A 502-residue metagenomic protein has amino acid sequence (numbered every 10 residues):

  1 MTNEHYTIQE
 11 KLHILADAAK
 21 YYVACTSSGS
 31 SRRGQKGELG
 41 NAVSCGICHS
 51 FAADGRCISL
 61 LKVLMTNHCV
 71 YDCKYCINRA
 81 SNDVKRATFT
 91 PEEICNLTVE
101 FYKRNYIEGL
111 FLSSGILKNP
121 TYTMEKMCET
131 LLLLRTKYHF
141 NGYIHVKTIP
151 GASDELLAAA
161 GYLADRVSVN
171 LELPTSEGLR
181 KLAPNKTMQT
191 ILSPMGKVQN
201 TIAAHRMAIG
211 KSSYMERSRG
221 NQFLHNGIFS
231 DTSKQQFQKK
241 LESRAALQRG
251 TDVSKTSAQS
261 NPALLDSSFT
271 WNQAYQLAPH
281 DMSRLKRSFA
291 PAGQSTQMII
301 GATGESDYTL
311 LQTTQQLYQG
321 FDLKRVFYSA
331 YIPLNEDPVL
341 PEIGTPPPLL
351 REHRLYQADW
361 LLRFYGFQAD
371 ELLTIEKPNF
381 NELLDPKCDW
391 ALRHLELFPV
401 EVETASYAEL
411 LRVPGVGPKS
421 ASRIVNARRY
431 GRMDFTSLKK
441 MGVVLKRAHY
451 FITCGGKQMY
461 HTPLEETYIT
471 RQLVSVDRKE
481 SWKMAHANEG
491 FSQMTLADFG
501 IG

Functional and structural regions predicted by a protein language model:
M1-H68, V444, I452, Y460-E489 (+1 more regions): Flexible, acidic/Gly-rich N-terminal and inter-domain linker regions that tether and position cofactor-handling modules
L60, C73, L112, V169 (+3 more regions): Conserved, mostly hydrophobic/aromatic
L61-V63, E92-K103, D281-M282: Short, charged beta->alpha transition segments
V63-E92: Canonical Radical SAM [4Fe-4S] cluster-binding loop centered on the CxxxCxxC motif and its immediate flanking residues
C95, K118-Y365, E371: Conserved AdoMet/S-adenosylmethionine-binding subsite of the radical SAM
V99-S113, A358: Short Fe-S-cluster ligation motifs
V339-L411, R447-G502: Long, highly charged, low-complexity intrinsically disordered interaction regions that mediate electrostatic DNA/RNA
